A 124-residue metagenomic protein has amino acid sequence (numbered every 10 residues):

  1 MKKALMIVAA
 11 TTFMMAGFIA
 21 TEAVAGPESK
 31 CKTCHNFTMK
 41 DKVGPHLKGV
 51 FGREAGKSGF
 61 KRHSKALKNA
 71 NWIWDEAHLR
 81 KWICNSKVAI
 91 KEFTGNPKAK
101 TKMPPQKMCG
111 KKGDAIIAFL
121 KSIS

Functional and structural regions predicted by a protein language model:
M1-A4: Positively charged n-region of N-terminal signal peptides that target proteins for export
V8, M14-E22: C-terminal segment of classical bacterial N-terminal signal peptides
T12-F13, T38, T94-N96: Sterically constrained small-residue positions within well-ordered secondary structures of folded domains
T21, K48-G49, R62-H63, A118-F119: Short, glycine/charged-enriched secondary-structure capping and boundary segments
T21-L47, F51: Sequence/structural segment immediately N-terminal to covalent heme-attachment motifs in c-type and related
K32, N36-M39, G52, C84-V88 (+2 more regions): Sec-exported extracytoplasmic/periplasmic mature domains
T33, P45, F60-G113: Axial heme c-ligation environment in periplasmic c-type cytochrome domains
A55-S58: Short aromatic-acidic-glycine turn motif
